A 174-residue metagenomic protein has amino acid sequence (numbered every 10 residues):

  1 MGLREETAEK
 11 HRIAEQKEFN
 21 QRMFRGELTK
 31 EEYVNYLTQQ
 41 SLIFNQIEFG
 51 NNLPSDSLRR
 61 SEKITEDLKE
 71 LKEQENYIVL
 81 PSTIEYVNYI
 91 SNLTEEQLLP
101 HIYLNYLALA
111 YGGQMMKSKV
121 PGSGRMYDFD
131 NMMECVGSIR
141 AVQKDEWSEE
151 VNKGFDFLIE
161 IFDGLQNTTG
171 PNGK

Functional and structural regions predicted by a protein language model:
M1-K174: Metal- and O2-centered redox machinery and metal/ROS homeostasis
